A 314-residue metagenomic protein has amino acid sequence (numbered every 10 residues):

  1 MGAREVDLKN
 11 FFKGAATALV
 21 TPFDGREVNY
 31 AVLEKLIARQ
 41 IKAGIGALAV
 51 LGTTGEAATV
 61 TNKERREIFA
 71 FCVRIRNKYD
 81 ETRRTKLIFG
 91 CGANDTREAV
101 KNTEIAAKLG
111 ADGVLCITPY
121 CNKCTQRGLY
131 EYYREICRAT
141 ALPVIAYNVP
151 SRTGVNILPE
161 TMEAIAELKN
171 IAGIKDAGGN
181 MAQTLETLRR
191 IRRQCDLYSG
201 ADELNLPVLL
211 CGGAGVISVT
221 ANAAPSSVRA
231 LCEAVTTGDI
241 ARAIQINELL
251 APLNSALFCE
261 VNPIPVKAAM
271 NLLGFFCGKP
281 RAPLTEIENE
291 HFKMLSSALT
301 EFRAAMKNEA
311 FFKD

Functional and structural regions predicted by a protein language model:
R4, G14-P22, A43-I45, T54 (+2 more regions): C-terminal alpha-helical cap/extension of soluble enzyme domains
R4-T17, T21-G154: Active-site beta->alpha loop and helix N-cap motifs at the rims of alpha/beta catalytic domains
D7-F11, R83, E186-T187, C195 (+1 more regions): Catalytic cores of TIM-barrel enzymes
L33, R65, F69, A99 (+6 more regions): A general structural signal for well-ordered alpha-helical segments in protein cores
E34-I37, P159, F292-L299: Short, amphipathic alpha-helical "lid/cap" segments that border enzyme active or binding sites
I75-R84, L109-G110, T140-L142, E167-N170 (+4 more regions): Short helix-capping segments at alpha-helix termini
R138-A139, R152-F258: Catalytic alpha/beta core domains of metabolic enzymes, predominantly
N148, N170-I171, R281-A282: Glycine-rich phosphate-binding "P-loop"
